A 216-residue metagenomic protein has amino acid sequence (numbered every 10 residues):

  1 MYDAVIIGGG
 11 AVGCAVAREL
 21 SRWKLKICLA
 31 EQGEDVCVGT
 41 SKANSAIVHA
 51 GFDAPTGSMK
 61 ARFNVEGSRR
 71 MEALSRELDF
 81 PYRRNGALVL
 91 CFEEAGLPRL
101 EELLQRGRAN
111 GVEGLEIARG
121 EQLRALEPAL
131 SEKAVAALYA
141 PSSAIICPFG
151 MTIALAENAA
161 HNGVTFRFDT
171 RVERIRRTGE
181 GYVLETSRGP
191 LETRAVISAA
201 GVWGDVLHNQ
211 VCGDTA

Functional and structural regions predicted by a protein language model:
Y2-L29: N-terminal Rossmann-like FAD-binding beta1-loop-alpha1 element of flavoenzymes
V12, D35, W203: Conserved Rossmann-like nucleotide-cofactor binding loop
S21-A43: Glycine-rich FAD pyrophosphate-binding loop
E31, R84, A118-R119, F168-T170 (+1 more regions): Short loop/edge segments at beta-strand edges and connector loops that shape dinucleotide/nucleotide cofactor-binding
A46-L126, V135: Dinucleotide-binding Rossmann-like beta1-alpha1 core, especially the glycine-rich loop that anchors the ADP
L138-A195, A199-V206: Helical element adjacent to the flavin cofactor pocket in flavoenzyme catalytic cores
L207-A216: Glycine-rich beta-alpha-beta "Rossmann" dinucleotide-binding loop(s) and their flanking helix/strand
